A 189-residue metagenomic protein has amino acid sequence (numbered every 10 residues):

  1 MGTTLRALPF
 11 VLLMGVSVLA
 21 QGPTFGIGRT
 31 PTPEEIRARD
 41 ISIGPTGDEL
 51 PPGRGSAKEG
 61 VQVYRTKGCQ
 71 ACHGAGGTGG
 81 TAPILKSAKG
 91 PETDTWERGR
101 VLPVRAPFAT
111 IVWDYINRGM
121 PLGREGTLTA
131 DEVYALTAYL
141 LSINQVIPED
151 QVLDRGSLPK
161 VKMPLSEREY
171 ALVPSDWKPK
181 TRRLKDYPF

Functional and structural regions predicted by a protein language model:
M1-A7: Positively charged n-region of N-terminal signal peptides that target proteins for export
A7-S17: Bacterial N-terminal signal peptides
M14, A75, R118-G119, I143-I147: Generic structural signal for alpha-helix termini and adjacent loop/cap motifs
P23-G47, R98, E125-F189: Flexible coil segments in periplasmic/lumen-exposed cytochrome c-class electron-transfer proteins
E35, S56, G68, F108 (+2 more regions): Stable alpha-helical elements in mature extracytoplasmic
I36-P45, P51-A82, K86: Sequence/structural segment immediately N-terminal to covalent heme-attachment motifs in c-type and related
V61, G74, T78-P121, R155-L158: Gly/Gly-Pro-rich "capping" loops immediately C-terminal to redox-active cysteine motifs in periplasmic/lumenal
